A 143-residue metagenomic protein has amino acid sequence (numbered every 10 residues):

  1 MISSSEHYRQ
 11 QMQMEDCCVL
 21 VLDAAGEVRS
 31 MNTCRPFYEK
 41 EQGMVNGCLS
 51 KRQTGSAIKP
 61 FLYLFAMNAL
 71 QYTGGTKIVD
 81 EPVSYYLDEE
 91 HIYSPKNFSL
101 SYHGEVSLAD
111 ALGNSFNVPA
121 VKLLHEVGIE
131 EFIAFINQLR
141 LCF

Functional and structural regions predicted by a protein language model:
M1-D23, A109-L112, H125: Beta-lactamase-like hydrolase cores
I2-R9, S30-N32, P36, R140-F143: Structural motif corresponding to the C-terminal cap of alpha-helices
H7, D16, M44-L49, V79-E81: Short beta-alpha junctions and helix-cap segments that line functional grooves
Q11-E41: A short, well-structured edge-of-sheet supersecondary motif
G26, C48-D80, A111: Active-site SXXK
F37-E39, M44-S56, F98-S99: Short, contiguous acidic/charged loop-to-helix segments that flank catalytic cores in large enzymes
Y72-F132: Conserved catalytic neighborhood of penicillin-recognizing serine enzymes
V127-F143: Short, charged, amphipathic alpha-helices and their helix-cap/turn boundaries
